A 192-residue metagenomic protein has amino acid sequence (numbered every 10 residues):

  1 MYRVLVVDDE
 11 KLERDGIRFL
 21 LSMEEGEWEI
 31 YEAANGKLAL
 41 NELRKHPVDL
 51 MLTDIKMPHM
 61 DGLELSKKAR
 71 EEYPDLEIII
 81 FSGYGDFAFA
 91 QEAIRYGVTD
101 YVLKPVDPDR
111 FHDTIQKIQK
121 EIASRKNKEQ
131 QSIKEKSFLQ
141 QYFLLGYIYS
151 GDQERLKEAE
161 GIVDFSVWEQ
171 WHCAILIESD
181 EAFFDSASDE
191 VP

Functional and structural regions predicted by a protein language model:
Y2, W28, L76: Switch/coupling loops of ABC transporter nucleotide-binding domains
Y2-L12, I17, M51: Conserved acidic segment of CheY-like receiver
L5, G26-E27, L38-A39: Short, surface-exposed loop/strand segments
K11-Y31, K45: Two-component/phosphorelay signaling modules centered on CheY-like receiver
A33-K37: Conserved Asp/Asn-Gly motif in the active-site loop of CheY-like receiver
L40-K134: CheY-like receiver
V106-P192: Interdomain helical linkers/hinges and coiled-coil/dimerization scaffolds that transmit conformational signals
